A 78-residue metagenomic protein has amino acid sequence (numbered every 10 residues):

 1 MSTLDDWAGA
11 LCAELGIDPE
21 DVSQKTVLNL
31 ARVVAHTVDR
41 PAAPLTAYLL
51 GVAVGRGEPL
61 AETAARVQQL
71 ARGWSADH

Functional and structural regions predicted by a protein language model:
M1: Phosphate-rich cofactor/ligand-interacting catalytic cores and adjacent structured alpha/beta frameworks
D5-D21: N-terminal acidic leader/helix
G9-C12, N29, E58-H78: C-terminal binding/interaction regions
I17, R40, G73-D77: A structural signal for alpha-helix termini and helix-coil/disorder junctions
P19-G55: Amphipathic, hydrophobic secondary-structure cores in small proteins
